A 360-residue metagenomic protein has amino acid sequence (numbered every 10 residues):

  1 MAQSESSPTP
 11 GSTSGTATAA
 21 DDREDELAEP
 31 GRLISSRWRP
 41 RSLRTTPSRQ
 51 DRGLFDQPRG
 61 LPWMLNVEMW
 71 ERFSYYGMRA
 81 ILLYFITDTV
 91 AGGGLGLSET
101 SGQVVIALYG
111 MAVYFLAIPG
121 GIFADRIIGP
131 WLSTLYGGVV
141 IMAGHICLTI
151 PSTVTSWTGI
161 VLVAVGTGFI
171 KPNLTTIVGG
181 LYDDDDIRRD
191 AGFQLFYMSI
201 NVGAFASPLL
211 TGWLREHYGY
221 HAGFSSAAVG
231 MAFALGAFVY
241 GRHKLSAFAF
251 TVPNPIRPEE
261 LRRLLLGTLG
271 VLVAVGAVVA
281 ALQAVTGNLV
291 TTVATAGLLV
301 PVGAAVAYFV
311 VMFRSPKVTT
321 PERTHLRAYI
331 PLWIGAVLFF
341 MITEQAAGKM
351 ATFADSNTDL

Functional and structural regions predicted by a protein language model:
A2-Q57, D184, G212-A351, D355-L360: Intracellular loop-helix junctions on the cytosolic face of multi-pass helical membrane proteins
A80-S101, A346-L360: Short amphipathic helix-loop junctions that connect adjacent transmembrane helices in Major Facilitator Superfamily/SLC
I86-T87, F123-D125, L210-Y218: Interfacial helix-cap and linker-helix signal at transmembrane-aqueous boundaries of multi-pass secondary transporters
S101-G102, D185-L195, S199: Cytoplasmic loop-to-transmembrane helix junctions
Q103-A124, K171: Central cavity-lining transmembrane alpha-helices of secondary-active solute carriers, predominantly the Major
S133-T134: Primarily marks hydrophobic transmembrane alpha-helices of the MFS/SLC 12-helix fold
V139-W157: C-terminal ends and interior cores of transmembrane alpha-helices in multi-pass membrane transporters/permeases
F169-D183: Intracellular juxtamembrane helix-capping segments at the cytosolic ends of symmetry-related transmembrane helices
